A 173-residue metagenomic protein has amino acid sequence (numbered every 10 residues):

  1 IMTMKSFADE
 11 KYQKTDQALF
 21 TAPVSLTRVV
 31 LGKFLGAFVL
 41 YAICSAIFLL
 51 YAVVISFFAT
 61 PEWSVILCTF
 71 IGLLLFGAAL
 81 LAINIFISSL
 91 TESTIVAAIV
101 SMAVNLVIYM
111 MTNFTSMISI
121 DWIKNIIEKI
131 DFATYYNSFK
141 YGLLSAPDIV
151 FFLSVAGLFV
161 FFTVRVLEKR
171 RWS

Functional and structural regions predicted by a protein language model:
I1-F20, F34: Transmembrane helix boundary and interhelical loop/hinge segments in multi-pass membrane proteins
S6, Y41, L73-G77, F152-G157: Residue-level hotspots within the lipid-embedded alpha helices of multi-pass solute transporters
D9, V53-F57, S89, N113 (+1 more regions): Transmembrane helix-loop junction
L26-T27, T94: Alpha-helix N-cap/start motif
G32-I95, L144: Secretory targeting signals
A97-V166, S173: Terminal transmembrane helical anchor/hairpin motif
